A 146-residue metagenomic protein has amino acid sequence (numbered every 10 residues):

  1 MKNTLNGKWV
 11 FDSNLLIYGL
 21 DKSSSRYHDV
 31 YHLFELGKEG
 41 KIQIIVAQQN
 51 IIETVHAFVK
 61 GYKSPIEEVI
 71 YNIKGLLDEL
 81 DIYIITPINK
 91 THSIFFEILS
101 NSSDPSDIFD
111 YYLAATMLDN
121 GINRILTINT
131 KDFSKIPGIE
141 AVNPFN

Functional and structural regions predicted by a protein language model:
M1-V46, Y62-Y71: Short, well-structured N-terminal submotif of metal-dependent ribonuclease cores
K2-T4, I82-I128: Active-site neighborhoods of divalent-metal-dependent phosphate/nucleic-acid chemistry enzymes
S13, Q48, D107-Y111: Conserved glycosyltransferase catalytic-site signature
L15, E53-A57, I94: A general alpha-helix detector
L20, F58, P137: Short, flexible helix/strand-to-coil boundary loops that buttress conserved ligand/catalytic motifs in alpha/beta
H56-I85: Helix-adjacent hinge/juxtasegments
K131-I139: Short loop/helix-cap segments at secondary-structure boundaries that form the rim of catalytic
